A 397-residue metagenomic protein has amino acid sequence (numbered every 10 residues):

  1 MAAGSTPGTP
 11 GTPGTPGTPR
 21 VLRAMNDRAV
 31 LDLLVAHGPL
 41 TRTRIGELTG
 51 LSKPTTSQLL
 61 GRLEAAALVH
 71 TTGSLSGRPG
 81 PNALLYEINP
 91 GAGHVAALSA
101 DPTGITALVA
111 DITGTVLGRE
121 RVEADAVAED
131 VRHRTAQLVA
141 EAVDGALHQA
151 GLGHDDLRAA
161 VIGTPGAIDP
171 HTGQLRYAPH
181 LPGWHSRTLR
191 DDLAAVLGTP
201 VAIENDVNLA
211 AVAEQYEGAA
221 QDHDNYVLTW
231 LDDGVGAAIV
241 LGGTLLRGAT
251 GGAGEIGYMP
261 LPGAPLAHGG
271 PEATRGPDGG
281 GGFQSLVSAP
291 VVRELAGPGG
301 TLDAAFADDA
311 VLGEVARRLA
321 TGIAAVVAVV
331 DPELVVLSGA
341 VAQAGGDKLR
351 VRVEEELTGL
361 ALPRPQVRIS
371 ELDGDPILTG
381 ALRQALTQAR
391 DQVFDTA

Functional and structural regions predicted by a protein language model:
M1-S74, R78-N82, E87-E123, E129-G153 (+1 more regions): ATP-binding/phosphotransfer module of carbohydrate and carboxylate kinases, centering on a glycine-rich
L85-E87, V95-S99, A107, L157-V161 (+2 more regions): Short glycine-aspartate micro-motif
D111, P170, V240: Short, acidic, Ser/Thr-enriched surface-loop or helix-capping motifs
V116, A128-N225, G270, K348-G359: Glycine-rich phosphate-binding loop and adjoining helix at the ATP-binding site of ATP-dependent phosphoryl-transfer
E120-V122, P179, A249: Short hydrophobic alpha-helix segments
T164, L231-D233, G339-A340: Short secondary-structure boundary segments
A167-P170, N208-A211, G236-A237, L246 (+2 more regions): Short, active-site-adjacent cap segments at secondary-structure transitions
H223-L286: Glycine-rich phosphate-binding loop of actin/hexokinase-like ATP-binding domains
